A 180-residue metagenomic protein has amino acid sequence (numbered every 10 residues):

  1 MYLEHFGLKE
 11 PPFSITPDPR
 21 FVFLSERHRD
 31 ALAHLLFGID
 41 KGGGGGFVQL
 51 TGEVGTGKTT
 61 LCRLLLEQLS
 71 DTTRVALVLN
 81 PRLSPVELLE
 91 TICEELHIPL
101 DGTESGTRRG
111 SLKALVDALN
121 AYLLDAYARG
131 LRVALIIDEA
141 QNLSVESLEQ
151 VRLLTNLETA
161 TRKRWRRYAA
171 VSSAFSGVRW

Functional and structural regions predicted by a protein language model:
M1-G44: A short, basic N-terminal segment
L8-P11, T72-R74, L83-E104: Conserved NTP-binding/hydrolysis module of P-loop NTPases
K41-L64: Walker A/P-loop nucleotide-binding motif
T51, A134-D138, W165-S172: Structural recognition of the conserved hydrophobic beta-strand(s) that form the central parallel beta-sheet of P-loop
T51-V54, A76-S84, S172: A short hydrophobic beta-strand->loop->alpha-helix junction that borders the nucleotide-binding pocket of P-loop NTPases
T56, E139-V145, L153, A174-S176: Residues immediately C-terminal
L65-E67, T159-R162, F175-W180: Short regulatory helix/loop adjacent to the ATP-binding pocket of P-loop NTPases
S84-E87, P99-Q150, T159-R162: Mid-core helix/loop region of P-loop NTP-binding domains shared across ATPases and GTPases
